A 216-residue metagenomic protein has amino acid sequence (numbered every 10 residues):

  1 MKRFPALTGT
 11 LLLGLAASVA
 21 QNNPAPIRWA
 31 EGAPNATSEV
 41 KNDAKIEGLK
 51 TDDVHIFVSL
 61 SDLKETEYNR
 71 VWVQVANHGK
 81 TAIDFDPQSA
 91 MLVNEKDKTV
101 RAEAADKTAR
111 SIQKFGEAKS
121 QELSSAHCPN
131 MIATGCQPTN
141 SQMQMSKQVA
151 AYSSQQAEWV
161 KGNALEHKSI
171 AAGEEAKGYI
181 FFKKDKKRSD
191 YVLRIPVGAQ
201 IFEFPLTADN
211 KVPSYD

Functional and structural regions predicted by a protein language model:
M1-T8: Bacterial N-terminal signal peptides that target proteins for export
K2, A17, Q21-N22: Intrinsic low-complexity, intrinsically disordered segments enriched in polar/basic residues
T8-A16: Bacterial N-terminal signal peptides
Q21-D216: Conserved functional micro-motifs across diverse proteins
